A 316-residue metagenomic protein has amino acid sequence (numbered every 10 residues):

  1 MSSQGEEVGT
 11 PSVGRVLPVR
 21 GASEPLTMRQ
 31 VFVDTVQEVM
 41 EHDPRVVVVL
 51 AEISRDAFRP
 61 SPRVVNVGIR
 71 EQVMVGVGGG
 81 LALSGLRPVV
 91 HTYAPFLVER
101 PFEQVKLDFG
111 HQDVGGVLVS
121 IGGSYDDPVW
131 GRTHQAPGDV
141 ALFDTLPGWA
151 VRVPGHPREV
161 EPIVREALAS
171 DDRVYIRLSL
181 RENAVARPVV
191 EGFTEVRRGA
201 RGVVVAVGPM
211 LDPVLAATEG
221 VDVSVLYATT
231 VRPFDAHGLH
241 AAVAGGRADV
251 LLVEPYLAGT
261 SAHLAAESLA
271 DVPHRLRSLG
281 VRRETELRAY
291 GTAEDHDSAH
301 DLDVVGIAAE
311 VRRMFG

Functional and structural regions predicted by a protein language model:
M1-V164, L168-D171, E182: Thiamine diphosphate
S2-G5, H42-P60, D127, S179-L180 (+1 more regions): Thiamine diphosphate
